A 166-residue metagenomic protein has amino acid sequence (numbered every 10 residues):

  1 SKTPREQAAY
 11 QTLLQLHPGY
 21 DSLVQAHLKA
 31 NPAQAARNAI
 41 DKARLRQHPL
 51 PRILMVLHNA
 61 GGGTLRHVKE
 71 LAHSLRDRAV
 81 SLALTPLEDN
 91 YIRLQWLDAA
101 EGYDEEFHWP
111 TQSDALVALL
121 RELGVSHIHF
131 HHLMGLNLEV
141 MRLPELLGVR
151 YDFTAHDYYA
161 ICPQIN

Functional and structural regions predicted by a protein language model:
K2-L54, H73, D77: C-terminal, non-catalytic tails of nucleotide-sugar-dependent glycosyltransferases
I40-L97, L147-G148: N-terminal subdomain of nucleotide-sugar transferases
N59-A60, Q112, L133-L136: Short beta->alpha connector loops
T64, L136-V140: Short, well-ordered alpha-helical microsegments
L84, T154-A155: Generic beta-sheet signal
I92-V117, F130: A short, charged, and often flexible helix/loop element on the N-terminal side of the glycosyltransferase catalytic
L120-L136, R150-T154: Short N-terminal targeting/anchoring amphipathic segment
D157-N166: Acceptor-binding helix/loop patch of EC 2.4 sugar-transfer enzymes, predominantly nucleotide-sugar-dependent
